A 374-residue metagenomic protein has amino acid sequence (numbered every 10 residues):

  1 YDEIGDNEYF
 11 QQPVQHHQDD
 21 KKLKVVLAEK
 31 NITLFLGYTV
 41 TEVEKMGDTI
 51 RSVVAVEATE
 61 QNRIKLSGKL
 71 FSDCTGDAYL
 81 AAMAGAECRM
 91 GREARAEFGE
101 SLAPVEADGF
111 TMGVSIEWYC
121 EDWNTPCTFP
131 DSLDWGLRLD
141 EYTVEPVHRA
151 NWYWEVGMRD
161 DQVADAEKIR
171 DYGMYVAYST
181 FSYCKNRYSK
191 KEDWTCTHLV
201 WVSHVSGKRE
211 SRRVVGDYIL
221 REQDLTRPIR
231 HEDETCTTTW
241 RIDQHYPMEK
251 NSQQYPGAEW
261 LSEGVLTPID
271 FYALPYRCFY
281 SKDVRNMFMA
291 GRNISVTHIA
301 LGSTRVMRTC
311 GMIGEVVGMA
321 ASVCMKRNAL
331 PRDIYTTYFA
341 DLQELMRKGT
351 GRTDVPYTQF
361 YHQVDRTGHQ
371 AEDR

Functional and structural regions predicted by a protein language model:
Y1-E3, Q12, M112, E117: Core catalytic machinery and nucleic-acid-binding channels of phosphodiester-processing enzymes
I4-K21, F35: Short beta-strand to alpha-helix junction loop
D19-D20, L36-G37, T41, M46-S52 (+1 more regions): Flavin (FAD/FMN)-binding glycine-rich loop and adjacent Rossmann-like elements that form
V25-T33, D283-V284: A structural motif corresponding to the C-terminal end of an alpha-helix and its immediate exit/capping segment
